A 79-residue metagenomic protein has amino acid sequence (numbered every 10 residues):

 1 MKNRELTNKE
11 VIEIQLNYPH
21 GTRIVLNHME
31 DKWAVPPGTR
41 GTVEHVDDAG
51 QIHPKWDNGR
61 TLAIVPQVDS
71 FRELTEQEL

Functional and structural regions predicted by a protein language model:
K2-L79: Basic/aromatic-rich interaction segments and small domains that mediate binding to polyanionic partners
